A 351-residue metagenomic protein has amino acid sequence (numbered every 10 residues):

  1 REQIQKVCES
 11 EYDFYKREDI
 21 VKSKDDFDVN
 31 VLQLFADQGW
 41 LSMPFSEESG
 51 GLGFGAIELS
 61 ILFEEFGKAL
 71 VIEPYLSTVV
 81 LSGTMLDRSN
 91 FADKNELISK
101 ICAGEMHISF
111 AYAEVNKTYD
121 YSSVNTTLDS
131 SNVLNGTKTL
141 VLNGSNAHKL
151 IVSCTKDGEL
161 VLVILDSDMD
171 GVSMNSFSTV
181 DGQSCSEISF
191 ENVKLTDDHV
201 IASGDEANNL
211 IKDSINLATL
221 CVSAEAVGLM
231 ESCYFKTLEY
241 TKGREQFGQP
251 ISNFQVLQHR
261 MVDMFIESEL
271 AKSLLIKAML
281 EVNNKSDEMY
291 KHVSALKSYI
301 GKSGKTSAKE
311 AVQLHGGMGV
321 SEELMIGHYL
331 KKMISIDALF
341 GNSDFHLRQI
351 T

Functional and structural regions predicted by a protein language model:
R1-E73, S89-D93, K100, G104-E105 (+2 more regions): Alpha-helical interface subdomain recognition
F54-G55, Y119-S122, N143-A147: Short glycine/proline-enriched turns and hinge-like loops at secondary-structure junctions
L62, F110, V152, V163 (+3 more regions): Residue-level signal for inorganic ion chemistry
L81-S89: Helix-loop "lid/cap" segments that line or gate small-molecule binding pockets
G104-V115: A short, Trp-centered hydrophobic/proline-enriched beta-strand micro-motif
Y119, S123-V124, L140-V141, D166-S203: Flexible, small-/acidic-enriched active-site or ligand-binding loops
T126-D129: A structural signal for short hydrophobic beta-strand segments in well-ordered beta-sheet cores
N135-V172: A short core secondary-structure module
